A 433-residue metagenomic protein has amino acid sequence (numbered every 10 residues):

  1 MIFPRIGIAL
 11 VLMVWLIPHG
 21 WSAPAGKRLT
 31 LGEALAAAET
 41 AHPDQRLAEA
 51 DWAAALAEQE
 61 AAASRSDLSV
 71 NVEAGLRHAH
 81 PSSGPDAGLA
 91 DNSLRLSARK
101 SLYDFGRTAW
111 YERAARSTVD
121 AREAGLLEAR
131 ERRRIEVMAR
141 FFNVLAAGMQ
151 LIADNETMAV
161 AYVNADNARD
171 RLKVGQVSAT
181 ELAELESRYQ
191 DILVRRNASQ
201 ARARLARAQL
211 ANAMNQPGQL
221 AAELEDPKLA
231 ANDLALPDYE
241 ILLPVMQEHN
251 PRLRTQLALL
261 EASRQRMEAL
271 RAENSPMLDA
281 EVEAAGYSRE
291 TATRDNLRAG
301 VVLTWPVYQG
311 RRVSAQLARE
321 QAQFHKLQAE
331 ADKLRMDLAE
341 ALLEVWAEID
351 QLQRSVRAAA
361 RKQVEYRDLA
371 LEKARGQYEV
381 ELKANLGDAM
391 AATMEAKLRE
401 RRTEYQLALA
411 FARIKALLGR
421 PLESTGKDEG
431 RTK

Functional and structural regions predicted by a protein language model:
G7-P18: Bacterial N-terminal signal peptides
A23-K27, N71-L102, R107, Y111 (+4 more regions): Small/polar, glycine/serine/threonine/aspartate-rich low-complexity segments that form flexible
L29, A129-Q247, V345-L352, A392-T393 (+1 more regions): Periplasmic alpha-helical coiled-coil/stalk elements that build and connect Gram-negative outer-membrane
E33-A41, L182, E186, Q216-A280 (+1 more regions): Amphipathic alpha-helical coiled-coil scaffold segments and their short linker/junction regions
A34, A41, A48, S101 (+23 more regions): Amphipathic alpha-helical coiled-coil segments and their boundaries
A36-R46, A53-S69, L96-A114, A124-E131 (+8 more regions): A glycine-/polar-enriched beta->alpha junction
A57, D191-G218, V364-E423: Short segments within alpha-helical structural elements
R95-S97, F141, G300-V302, W346 (+1 more regions): Membrane-embedded beta-strand positions in outer-membrane beta-barrel channels/transporters
